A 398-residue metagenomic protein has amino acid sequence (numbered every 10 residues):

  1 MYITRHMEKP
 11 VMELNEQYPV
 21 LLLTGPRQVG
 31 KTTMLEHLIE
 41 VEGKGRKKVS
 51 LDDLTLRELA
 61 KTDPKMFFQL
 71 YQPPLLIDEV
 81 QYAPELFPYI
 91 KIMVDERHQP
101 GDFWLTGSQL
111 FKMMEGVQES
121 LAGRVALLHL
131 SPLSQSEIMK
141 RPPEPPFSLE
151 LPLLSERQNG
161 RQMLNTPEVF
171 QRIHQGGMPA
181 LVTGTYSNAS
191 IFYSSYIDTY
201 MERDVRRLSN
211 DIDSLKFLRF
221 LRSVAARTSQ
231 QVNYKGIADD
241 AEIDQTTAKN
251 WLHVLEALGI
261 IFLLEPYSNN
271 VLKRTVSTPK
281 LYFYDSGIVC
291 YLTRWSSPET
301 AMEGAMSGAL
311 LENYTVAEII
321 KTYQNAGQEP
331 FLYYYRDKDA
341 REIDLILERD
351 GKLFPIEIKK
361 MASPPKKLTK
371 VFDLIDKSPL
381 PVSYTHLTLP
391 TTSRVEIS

Functional and structural regions predicted by a protein language model:
Y2, E13, Y18-L21, P26 (+4 more regions): A cross-kingdom feature that marks ATP-driven nucleic-acid transaction machinery
K47-Y71: Short glycine-rich substrate-engagement loop in P-loop NTPases that contacts/grips substrate
Q72-A83: Conserved P-loop NTPase "ATPase switch" module shared by AAA+ and STAND
Q81-Y89, E115: Conserved ATPase-coupling elements of RecA-like P-loop NTPase cores
P88-W104: Conserved catalytic/switch belt of AAA+ P-loop NTPases
K112-V125: Short regulatory helix/loop adjacent to the ATP-binding pocket of P-loop NTPases
A126-S134: Conserved AAA+ ATPase "SRH/arginine-finger" region at the nucleotide-binding site
K140-A317, P330-Y333: Interdomain hinge/linker elements that couple catalytic modules in large macromolecular machines
